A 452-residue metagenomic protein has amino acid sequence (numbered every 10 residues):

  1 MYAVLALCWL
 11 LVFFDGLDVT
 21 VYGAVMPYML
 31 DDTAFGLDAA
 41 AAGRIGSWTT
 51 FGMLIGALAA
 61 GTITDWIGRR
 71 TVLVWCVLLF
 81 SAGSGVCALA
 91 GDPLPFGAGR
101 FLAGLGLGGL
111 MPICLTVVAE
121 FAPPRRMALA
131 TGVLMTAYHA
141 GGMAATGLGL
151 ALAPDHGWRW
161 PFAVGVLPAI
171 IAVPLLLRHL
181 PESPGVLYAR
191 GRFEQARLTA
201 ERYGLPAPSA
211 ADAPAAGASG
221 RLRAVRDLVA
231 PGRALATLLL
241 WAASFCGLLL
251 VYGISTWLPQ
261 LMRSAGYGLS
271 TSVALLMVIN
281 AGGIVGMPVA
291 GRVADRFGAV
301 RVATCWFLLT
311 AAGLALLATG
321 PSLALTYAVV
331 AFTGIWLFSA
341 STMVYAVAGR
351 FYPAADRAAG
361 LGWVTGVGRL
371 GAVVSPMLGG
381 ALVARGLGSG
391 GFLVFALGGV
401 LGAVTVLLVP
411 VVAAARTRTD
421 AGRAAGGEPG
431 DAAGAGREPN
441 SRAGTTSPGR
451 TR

Functional and structural regions predicted by a protein language model:
G23, P231-M287: Extracytoplasmic gate region of multi-pass secondary transporters
G23-I55: Extracellular/periplasmic helix-loop-helix junction of adjacent transmembrane segments in MFS-like secondary
M29-L30, I63-T64, L148-H156, M262-R263 (+2 more regions): Interfacial helix-cap and linker-helix signal at transmembrane-aqueous boundaries of multi-pass secondary transporters
A34, G68, L89-P95, G106 (+3 more regions): Helix-breaking motifs and short loop linkers at transmembrane-helix boundaries and internal kinks in secondary membrane
I55-P93: Conserved MFS/SLC helix-loop-helix module at the cytosolic interface between two early adjacent transmembrane helices
L79, G83, L94-L102, A324-F332: Paired small-residue
G99-T136: Cytoplasmic helix-loop-helix junction between adjacent transmembrane helices in 12-TM secondary transporters
R178-A236, R418-R452: Intracellular cytosolic loops and amphipathic helices of Major Facilitator Superfamily
